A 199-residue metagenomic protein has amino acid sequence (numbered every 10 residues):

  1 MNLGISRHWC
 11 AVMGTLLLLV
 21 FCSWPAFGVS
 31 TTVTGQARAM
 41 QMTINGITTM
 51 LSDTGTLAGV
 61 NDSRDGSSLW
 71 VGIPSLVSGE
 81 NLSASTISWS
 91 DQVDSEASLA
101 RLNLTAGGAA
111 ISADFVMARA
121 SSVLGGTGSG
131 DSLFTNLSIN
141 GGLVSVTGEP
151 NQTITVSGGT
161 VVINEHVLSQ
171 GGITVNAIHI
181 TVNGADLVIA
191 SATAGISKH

Functional and structural regions predicted by a protein language model:
M1-N2, G28: Accessible peptide chain termini
N2-M13: Bacterial N-terminal signal peptides that target proteins for export
G14-L18: Hydrophobic helical h-region of N-terminal Sec-dependent signal peptides in bacterial secretory/periplasmic proteins
S23-P25: N-terminal signal peptide c-region/cleavage motif recognized by signal peptidases
F27-H199: Extended, solvent-exposed, non-transmembrane regions
